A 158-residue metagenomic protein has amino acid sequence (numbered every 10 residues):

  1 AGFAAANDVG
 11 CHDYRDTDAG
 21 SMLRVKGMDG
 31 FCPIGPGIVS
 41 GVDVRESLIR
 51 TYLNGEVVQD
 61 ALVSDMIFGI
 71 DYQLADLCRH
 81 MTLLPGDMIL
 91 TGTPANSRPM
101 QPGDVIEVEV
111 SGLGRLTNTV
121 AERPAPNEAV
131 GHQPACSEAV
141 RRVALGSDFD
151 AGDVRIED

Functional and structural regions predicted by a protein language model:
A1-A6: RNA pseudouridine synthases
H12-R155: Catalytic-pocket segment enriched in acidic/His residues
